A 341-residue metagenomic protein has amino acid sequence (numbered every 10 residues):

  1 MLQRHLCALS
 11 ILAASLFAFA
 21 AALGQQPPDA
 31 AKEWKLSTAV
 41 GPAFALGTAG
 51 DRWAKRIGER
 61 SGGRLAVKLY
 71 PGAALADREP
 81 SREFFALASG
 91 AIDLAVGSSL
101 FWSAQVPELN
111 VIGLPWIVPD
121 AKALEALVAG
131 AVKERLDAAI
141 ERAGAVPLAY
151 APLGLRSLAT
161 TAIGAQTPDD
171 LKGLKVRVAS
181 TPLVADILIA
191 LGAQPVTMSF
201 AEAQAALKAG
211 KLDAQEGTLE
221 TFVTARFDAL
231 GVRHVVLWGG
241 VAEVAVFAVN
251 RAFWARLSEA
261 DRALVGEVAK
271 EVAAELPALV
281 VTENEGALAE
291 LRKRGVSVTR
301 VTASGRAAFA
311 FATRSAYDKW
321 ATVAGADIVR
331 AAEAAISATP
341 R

Functional and structural regions predicted by a protein language model:
M1-E33, R341: Short, low-complexity disordered leader/linker segments with a strong preference for bacterial N-terminal type II
G24-A123, V132, A138-R341: N-terminal secretory/targeting leader peptides
